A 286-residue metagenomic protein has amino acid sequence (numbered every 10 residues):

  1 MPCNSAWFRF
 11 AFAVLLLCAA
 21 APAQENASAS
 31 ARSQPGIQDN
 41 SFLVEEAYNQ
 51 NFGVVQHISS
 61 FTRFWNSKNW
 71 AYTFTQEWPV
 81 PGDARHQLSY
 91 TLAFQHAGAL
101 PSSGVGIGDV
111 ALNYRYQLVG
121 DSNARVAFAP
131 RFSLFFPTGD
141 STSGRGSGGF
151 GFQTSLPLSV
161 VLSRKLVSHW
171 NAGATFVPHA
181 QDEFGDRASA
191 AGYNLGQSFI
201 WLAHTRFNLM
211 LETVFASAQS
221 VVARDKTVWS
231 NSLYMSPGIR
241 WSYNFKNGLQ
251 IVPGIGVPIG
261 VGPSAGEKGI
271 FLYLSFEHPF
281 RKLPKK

Functional and structural regions predicted by a protein language model:
M1-A11: Bacterial N-terminal signal peptides that target proteins for export
P2-N4, L17, A27-A29: Intrinsically disordered, low-complexity segments enriched in Ser/Pro/Gly/Ala and basic residues
R9-A19: Bacterial N-terminal signal peptides
Q24-K286: Transmembrane beta-barrel domains of Gram-negative outer membranes and organellar outer membranes
